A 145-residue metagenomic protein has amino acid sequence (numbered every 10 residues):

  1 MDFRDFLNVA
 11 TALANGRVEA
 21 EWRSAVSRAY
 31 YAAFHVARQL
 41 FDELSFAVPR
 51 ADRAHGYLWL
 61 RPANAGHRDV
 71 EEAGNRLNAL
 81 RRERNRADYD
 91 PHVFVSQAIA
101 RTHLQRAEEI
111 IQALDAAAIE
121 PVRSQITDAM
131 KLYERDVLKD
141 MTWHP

Functional and structural regions predicted by a protein language model:
M1-P145: Terminal alpha-helical segments
